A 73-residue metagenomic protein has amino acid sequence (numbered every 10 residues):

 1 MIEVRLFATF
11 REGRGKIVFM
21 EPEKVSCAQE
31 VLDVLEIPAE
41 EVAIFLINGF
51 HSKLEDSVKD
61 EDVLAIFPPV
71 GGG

Functional and structural regions predicted by a protein language model:
M1-G72: Ubiquitin-like/PB1-type beta-grasp interaction modules and other compact soluble beta-rich domains
